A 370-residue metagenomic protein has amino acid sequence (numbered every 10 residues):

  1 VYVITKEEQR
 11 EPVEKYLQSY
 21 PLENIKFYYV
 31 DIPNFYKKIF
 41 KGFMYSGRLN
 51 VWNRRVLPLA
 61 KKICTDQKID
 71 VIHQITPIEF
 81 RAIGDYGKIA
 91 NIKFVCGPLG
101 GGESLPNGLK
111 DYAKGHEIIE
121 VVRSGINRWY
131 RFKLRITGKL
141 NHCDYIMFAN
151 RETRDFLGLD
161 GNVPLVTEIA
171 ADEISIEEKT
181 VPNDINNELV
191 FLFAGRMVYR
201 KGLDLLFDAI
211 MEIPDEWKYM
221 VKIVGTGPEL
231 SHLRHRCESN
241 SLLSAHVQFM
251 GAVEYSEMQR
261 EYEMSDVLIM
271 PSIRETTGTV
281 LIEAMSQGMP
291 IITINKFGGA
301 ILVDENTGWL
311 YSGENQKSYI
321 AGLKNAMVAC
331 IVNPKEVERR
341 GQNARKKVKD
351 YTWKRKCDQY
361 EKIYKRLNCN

Functional and structural regions predicted by a protein language model:
K26-Y29, C96, G125-K179, N186: Donor nucleotide-sugar binding/catalytic pocket of nucleotide-sugar-dependent glycosyltransferases
L99, N183-K201, F207-I210, K222: Conserved donor-binding/catalytic core segment of Leloir-type glycosyltransferases
R234-V253: Nucleotide-activated donor-binding/catalytic signature segment of Leloir-type glycosyltransferases, i.e., the conserved
A252-V253, R260-S265: Short alpha-helical donor nucleotide-sugar binding micro-motif in glycosyltransferases
I273: Aromatic "clamp/platform" in nucleotide-sugar-dependent glycosyltransferases that forms part of the donor/acceptor
P290-T293: Short hydrophobic beta-strand element within catalytic cores of glycosyltransferases and related nucleotide-activated
A300-V328: Change "using UDP/GDP/dTDP sugars" to "using nucleotide sugars
E336-D350, K362, R366: A short, well-ordered alpha-helix in the C-terminal region of glycosyltransferases
